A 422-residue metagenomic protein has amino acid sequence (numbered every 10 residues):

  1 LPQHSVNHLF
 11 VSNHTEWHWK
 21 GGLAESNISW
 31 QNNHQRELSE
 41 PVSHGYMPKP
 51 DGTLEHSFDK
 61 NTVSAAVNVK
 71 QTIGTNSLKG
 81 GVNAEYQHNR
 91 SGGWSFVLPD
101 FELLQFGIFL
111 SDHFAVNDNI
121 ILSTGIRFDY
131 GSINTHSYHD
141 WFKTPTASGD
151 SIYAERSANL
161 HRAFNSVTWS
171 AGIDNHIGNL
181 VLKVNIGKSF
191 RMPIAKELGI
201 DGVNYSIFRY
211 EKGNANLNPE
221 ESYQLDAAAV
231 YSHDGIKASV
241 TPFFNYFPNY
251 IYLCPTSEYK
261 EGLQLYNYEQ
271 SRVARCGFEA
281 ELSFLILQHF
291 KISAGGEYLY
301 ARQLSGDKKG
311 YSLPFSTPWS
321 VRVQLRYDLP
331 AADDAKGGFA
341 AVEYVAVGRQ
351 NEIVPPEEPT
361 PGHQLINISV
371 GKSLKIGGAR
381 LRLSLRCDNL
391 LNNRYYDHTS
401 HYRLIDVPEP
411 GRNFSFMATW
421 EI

Functional and structural regions predicted by a protein language model:
L1-Q87, S239: Outer-membrane beta-barrel domain signature, strongest for Gram-negative TonB-dependent receptors and also present
P2-N7, D51-N61, V97-L104, T144 (+6 more regions): Replace "Gram-negative outer membrane beta-barrel proteins" with "bacterial and organellar outer membrane beta-barrel
W19-A24, T75-L78, N119-L122, N179-L182 (+4 more regions): Repeated loop/turn-to-beta-strand initiation elements of outer-membrane beta-barrel proteins
S26-N32, G80-Y86, T124-Y130, V184-K188 (+6 more regions): Transmembrane beta-barrel strands of outer-membrane/channel proteins
P48-N68, K212-N218, Q224-L225, V230-H233 (+2 more regions): Outer membrane beta-barrel strand-and-loop segments of large Gram-negative receptors, especially TonB-dependent
T75-K79, N83-E85, W94-F247: Structural signature of Gram-negative outer-membrane beta-barrels, strongest in the C-terminal barrel of TonB-dependent
D112-H113, D174, L180, E220-L225 (+2 more regions): Conserved C-terminal beta-signal and adjacent last beta-strands/turns of outer-membrane beta-barrel proteins
N117-D118, S232, F243-F247, Y266-Q350: Gram-negative outer-membrane beta-barrel transporters
